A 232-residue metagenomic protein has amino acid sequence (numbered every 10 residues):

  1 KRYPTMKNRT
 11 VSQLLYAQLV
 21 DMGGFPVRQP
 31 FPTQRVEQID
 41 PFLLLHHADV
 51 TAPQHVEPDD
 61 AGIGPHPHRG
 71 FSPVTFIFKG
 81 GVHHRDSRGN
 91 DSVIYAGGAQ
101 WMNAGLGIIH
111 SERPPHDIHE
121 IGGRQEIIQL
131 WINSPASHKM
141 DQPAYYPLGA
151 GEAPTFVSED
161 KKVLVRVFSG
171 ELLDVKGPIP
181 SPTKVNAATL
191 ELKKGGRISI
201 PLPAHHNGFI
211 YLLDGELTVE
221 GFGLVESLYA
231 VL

Functional and structural regions predicted by a protein language model:
K1-T5: Short, Lys/Arg-enriched N-terminal segments with co-localized hydrophobic residues within the first ~10-30 amino acids
V20-T75, F156-S199: A short glycine-rich, His/Asp/Glu-containing loop-to-beta-strand
V56-A61, K79-N90, A96, N103-I118 (+1 more regions): Short acidic (Asp/Glu) patches
P67-V82, I127, W131-P135, A187-K193 (+1 more regions): Short, conserved beta-strand element in jelly-roll/cupin
R85-N103, R197, L202-P203, G208-Y211 (+1 more regions): Short acidic-glycine-tyrosine-enriched beta hairpin
S92, G98-Q100, H110, E126-I128 (+5 more regions): Generic beta-strand structural signal
A104-H138: Ligand-binding loop in jelly-roll beta-barrel domains
S134-V165: Long amphipathic alpha-helical segments that form oligomerization/scaffold cores
